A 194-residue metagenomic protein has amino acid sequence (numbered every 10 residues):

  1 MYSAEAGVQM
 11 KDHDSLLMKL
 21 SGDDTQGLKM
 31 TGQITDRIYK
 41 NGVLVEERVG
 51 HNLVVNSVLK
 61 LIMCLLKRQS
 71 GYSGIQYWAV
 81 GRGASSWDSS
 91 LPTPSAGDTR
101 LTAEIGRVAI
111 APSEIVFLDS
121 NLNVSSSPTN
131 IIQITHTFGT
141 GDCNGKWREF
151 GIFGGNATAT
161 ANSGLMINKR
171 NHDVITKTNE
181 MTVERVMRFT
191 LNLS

Functional and structural regions predicted by a protein language model:
M1-R148, G155-S194: Small cysteine-rich, disulfide-bonded extracellular modules of the LU/uPAR three-finger superfamily and closely related
